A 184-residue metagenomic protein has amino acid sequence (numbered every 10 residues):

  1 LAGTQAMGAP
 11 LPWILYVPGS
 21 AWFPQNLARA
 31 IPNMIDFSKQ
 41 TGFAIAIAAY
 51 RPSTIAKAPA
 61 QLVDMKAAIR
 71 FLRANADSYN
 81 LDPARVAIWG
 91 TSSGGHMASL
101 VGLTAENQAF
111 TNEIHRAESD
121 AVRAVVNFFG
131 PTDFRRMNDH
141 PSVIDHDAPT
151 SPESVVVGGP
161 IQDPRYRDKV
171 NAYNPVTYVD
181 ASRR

Functional and structural regions predicted by a protein language model:
L1-R184: Alpha/beta-hydrolase superfamily serine-hydrolase fold, recognizing
